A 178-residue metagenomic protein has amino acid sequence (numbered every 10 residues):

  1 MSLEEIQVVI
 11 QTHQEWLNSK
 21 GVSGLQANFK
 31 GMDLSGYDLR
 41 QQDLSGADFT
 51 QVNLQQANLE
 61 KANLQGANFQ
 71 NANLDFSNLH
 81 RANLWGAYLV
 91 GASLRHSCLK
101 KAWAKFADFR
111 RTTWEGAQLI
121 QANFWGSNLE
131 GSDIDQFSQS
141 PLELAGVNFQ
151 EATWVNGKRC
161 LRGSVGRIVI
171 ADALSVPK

Functional and structural regions predicted by a protein language model:
L3-Q11, S19-K178: Tandem repeat scaffolds
